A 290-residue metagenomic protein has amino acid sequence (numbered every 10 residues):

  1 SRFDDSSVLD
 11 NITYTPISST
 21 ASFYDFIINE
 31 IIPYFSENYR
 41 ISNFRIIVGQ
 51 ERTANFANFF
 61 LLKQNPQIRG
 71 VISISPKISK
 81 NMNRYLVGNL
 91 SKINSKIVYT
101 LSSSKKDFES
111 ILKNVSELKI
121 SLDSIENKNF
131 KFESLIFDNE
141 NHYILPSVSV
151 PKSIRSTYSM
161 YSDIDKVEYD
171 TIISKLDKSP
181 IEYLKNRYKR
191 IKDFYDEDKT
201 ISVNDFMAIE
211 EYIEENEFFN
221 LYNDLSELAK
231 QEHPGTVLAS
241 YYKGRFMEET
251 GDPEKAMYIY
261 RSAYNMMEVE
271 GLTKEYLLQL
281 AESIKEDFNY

Functional and structural regions predicted by a protein language model:
S1-T250, M257-N289: Non-catalytic cap/lid and distal C-terminal segments of serine-dependent acyl enzymes
